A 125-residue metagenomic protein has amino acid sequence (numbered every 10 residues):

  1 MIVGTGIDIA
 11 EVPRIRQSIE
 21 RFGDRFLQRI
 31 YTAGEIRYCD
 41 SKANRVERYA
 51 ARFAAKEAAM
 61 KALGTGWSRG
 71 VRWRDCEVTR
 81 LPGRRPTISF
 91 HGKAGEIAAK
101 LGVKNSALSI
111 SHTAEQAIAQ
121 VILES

Functional and structural regions predicted by a protein language model:
M1-S125: Core catalytic alpha/beta fold that binds nucleotide/phospho-ligands
